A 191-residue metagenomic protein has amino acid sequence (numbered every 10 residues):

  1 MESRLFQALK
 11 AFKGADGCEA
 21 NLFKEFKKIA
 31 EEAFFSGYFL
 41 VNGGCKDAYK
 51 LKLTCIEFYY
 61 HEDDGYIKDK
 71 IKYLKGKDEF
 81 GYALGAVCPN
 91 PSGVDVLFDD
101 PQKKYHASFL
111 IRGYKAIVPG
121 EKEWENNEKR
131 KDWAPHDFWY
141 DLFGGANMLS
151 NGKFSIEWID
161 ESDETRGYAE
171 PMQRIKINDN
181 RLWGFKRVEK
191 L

Functional and structural regions predicted by a protein language model:
M1-L191: A cross-family signal for N-terminal binding/gating loops and helix N-caps that shape access to the active site
